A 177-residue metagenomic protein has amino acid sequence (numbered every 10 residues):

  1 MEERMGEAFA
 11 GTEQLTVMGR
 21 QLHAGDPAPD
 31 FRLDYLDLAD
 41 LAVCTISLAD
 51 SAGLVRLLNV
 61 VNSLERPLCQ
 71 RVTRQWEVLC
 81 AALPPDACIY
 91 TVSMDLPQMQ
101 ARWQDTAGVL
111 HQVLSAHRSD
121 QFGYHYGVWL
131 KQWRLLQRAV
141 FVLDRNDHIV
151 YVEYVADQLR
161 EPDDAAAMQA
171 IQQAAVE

Functional and structural regions predicted by a protein language model:
M1-E177: Chalcogenol-based redox active-site neighborhoods
